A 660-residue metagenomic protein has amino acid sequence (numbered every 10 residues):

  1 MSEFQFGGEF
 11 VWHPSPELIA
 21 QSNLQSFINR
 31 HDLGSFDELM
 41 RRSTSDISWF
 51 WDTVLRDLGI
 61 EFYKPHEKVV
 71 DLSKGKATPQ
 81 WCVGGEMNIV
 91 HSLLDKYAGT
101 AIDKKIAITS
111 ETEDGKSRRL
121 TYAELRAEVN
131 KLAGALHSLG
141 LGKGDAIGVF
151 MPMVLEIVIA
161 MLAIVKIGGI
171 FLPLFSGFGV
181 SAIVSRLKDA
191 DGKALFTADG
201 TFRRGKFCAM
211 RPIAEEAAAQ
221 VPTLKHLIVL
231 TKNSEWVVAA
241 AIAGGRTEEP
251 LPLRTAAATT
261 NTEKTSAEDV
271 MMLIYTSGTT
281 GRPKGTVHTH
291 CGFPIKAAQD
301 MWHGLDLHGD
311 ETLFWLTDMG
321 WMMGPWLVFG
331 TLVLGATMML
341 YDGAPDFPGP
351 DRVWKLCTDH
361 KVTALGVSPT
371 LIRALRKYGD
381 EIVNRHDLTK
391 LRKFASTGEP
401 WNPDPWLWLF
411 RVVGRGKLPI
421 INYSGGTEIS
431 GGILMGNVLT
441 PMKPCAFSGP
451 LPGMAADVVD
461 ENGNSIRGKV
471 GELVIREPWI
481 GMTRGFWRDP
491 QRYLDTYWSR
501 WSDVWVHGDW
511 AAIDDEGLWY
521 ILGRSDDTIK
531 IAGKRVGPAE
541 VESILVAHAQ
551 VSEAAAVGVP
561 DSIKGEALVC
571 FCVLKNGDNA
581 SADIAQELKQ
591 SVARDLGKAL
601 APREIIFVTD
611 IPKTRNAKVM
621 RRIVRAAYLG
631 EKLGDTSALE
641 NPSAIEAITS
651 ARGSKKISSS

Functional and structural regions predicted by a protein language model:
L24-D32, L93-E124, T231-W236: AMP-dependent adenylate-forming
D37-R42, V90, K104-L162, G179-V184 (+1 more regions): Conserved AMP-binding/adenylate-forming core of the ANL superfamily
K104-I106, V229, G245-E248, L253-Y275 (+4 more regions): Conserved pre-ATP/AMP-binding loop-to-beta segment of ANL
P152, A194-I213, S234, D342-D346 (+3 more regions): Adenylate-forming
L162, K166-P250, S368: Structural core segment of the AMP-binding/adenylate-forming
L174-G200, A214, T358, L365 (+8 more regions): AMP-binding/adenylate-forming catalytic core of the ANL superfamily
P294-T312, M322-A364, K377-Y378: Conserved AMP-binding/adenylation subdomain of ANL enzymes
Y341, R392-F394, P400-L518, S525-T528 (+1 more regions): Conserved AMP-binding/adenylate-forming
